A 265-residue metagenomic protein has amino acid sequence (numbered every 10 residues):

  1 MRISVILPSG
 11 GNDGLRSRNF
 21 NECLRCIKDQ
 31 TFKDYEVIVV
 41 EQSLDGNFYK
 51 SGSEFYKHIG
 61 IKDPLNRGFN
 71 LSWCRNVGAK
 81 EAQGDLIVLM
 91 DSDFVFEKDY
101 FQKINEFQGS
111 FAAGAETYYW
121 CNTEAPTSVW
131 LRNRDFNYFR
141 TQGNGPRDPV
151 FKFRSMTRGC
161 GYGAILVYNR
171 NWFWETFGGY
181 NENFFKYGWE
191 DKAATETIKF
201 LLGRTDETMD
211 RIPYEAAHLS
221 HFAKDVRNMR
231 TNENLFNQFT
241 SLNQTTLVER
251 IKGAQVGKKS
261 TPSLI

Functional and structural regions predicted by a protein language model:
R2-I6, C26, E36, A193: Cell-envelope/extracellular polymer assembly enzymes that use nucleotide-activated donors
L7, D34-L44, G60-D63: Short beta-strand/loop segment that forms part of the nucleotide-sugar
E22-D34: Short, acidic, metal-binding catalytic loop of nucleotide-sugar glycosyltransferases
P64-A82: Glycine-rich, basic loop-to-helix element that forms the pyrophosphate-binding segment of sugar-nucleotide handling
I87: Short aromatic/hydrophobic "clamp" motif used to bind/position activated sugar donors
D91-V95: The conserved acidic donor/metal-binding loop of glycosyltransferases
E97, F101-N181: Conserved catalytic core of nucleotide-sugar-dependent glycosyltransferases
N183-I265: C-terminal catalytic/acceptor-binding lobe
